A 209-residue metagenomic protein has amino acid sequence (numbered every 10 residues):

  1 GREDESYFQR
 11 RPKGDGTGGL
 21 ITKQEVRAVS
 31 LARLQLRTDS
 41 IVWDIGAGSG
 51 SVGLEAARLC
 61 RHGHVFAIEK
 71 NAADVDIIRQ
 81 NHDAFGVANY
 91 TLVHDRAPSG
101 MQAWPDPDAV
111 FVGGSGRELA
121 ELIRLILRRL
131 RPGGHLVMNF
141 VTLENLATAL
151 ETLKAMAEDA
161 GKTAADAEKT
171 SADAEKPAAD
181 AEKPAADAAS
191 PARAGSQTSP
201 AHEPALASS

Functional and structural regions predicted by a protein language model:
G1-T38, W43, I77-Q80, A84: Class I SAM-dependent transferase core
G46: Conserved S-adenosyl-L-methionine
S49-R61: Conserved SAM-binding loop of SAM-dependent methyltransferases across substrates and taxa, primarily the Class I
H62-F66: Short beta-strand element of Class I
I68-P107: S-adenosyl-L-methionine
D106-G114: Short SAM/SAH-binding signature in class I
L125-A165, A201-S209: C-terminal substrate-binding/active-site "lid" region of AdoMet-derived donor-dependent transferases
K162-A192: Long, intrinsically disordered low-complexity tandem-repeat segments
